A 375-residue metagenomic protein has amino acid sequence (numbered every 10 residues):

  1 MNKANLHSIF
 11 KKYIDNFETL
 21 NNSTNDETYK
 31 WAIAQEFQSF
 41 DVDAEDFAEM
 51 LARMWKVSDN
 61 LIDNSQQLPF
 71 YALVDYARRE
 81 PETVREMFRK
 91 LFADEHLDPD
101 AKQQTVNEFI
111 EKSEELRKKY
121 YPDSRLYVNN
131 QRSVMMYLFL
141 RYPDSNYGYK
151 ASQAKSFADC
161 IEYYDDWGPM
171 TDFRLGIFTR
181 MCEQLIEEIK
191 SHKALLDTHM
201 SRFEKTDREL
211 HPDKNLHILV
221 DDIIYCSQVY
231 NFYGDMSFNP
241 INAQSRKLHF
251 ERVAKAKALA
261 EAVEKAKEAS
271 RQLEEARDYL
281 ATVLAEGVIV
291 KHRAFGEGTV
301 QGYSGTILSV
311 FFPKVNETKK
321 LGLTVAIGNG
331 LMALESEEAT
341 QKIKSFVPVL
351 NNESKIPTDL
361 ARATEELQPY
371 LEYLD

Functional and structural regions predicted by a protein language model:
M1-Y127, P143-K265: An N-terminal alpha-helical hairpin/helix-loop-helix interaction module that forms a charged, gly/pro-flexible surface
V134-R141, K155: Contiguous, well-ordered alpha-helical segments that form the cores/surfaces of helical PPI scaffolds
F250-E286: Mixed-charge, Lys/Arg-rich low-complexity intrinsically disordered regions
G287-R293: A short beta-strand micro-motif
G296-Y303: Short beta-strand-centered aromatic/proline hotspots
T306-V310: Short aromatic-glycine-enriched beta-strand elements
F311-R362: Intrinsically disordered, low-complexity linker and terminal regions at domain boundaries
